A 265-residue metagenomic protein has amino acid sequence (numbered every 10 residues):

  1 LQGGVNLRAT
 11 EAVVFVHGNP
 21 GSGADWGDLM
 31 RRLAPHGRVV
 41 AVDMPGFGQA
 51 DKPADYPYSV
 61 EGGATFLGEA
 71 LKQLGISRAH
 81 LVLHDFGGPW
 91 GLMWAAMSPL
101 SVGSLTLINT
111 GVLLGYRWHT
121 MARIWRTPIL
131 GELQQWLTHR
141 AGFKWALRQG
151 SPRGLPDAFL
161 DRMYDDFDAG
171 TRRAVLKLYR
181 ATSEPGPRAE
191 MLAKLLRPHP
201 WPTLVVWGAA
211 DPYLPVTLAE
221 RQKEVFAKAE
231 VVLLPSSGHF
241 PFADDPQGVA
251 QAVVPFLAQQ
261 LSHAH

Functional and structural regions predicted by a protein language model:
Q2, N6-L7, A41-F86, Q251: Active-site loop/oxyanion-hole signature of alpha/beta-hydrolase fold enzymes
Q2-Q49: Conserved HGGG/HGGXW glycine-rich cap/lid loop of the alpha/beta-hydrolase fold
V14-G18, H84, W207: The conserved beta1-alpha1 loop
P20-R31, Q49-K52, Y116, P187 (+2 more regions): Short N-terminal helix/helix-N-cap motif within the alpha/beta-hydrolase-1
S77-R117: Conserved hydrolase catalytic core segment
R117-D165, A174-K177: Helix-rich cap/lid subdomain of alpha/beta-hydrolase
T171-E224, L233: Conserved serine/cysteine hydrolase catalytic core
A229-H265: Catalytic active-site module of serine/aspartate enzymes centered on a nucleophile-bearing elbow/loop
